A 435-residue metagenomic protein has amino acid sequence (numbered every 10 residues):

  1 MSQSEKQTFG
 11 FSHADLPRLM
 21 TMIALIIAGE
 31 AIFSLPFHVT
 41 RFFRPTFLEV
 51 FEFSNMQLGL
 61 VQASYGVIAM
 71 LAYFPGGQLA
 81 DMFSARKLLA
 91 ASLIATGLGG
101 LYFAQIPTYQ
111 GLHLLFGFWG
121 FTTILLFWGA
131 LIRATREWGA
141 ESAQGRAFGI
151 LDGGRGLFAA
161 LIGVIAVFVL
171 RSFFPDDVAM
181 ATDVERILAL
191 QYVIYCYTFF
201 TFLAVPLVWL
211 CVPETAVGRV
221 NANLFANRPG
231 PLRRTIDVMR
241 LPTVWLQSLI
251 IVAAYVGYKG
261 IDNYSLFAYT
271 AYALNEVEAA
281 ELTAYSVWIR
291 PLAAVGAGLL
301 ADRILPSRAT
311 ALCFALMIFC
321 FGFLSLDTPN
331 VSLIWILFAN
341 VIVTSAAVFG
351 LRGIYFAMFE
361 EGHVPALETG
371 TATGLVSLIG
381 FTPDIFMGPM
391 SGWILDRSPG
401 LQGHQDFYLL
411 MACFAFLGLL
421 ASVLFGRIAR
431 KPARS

Functional and structural regions predicted by a protein language model:
T40-R44, A159, G163, P242-V287 (+3 more regions): Extracytoplasmic gate region of multi-pass secondary transporters
A72-S84, A293-P306, L395-D396: Helix-to-loop junctions at the C-terminal end of transmembrane segments in multipass secondary transporters
M82-L93, D302-L316: Cytoplasmic membrane-interface "Motif A"-like loop-to-helix N-cap segments of 12-TM Major Facilitator Superfamily
F148-R171, S377-G388: Glycine-rich segments within core transmembrane alpha-helices of 12-TM secondary carriers
L170-P175, T198-N221, A421-G426: C-terminal membrane-cytosol helix-exit motif in multi-pass small-molecule transporters
W209-R233, P432-S435: Flexible cytoplasmic inter-helical loops of multi-pass small-molecule transporters
L305-Y355: C-terminal transmembrane helical hairpin of 12-TM major facilitator-type secondary transporters
H363-P399: A late C-terminal transmembrane helix in Major Facilitator Superfamily
